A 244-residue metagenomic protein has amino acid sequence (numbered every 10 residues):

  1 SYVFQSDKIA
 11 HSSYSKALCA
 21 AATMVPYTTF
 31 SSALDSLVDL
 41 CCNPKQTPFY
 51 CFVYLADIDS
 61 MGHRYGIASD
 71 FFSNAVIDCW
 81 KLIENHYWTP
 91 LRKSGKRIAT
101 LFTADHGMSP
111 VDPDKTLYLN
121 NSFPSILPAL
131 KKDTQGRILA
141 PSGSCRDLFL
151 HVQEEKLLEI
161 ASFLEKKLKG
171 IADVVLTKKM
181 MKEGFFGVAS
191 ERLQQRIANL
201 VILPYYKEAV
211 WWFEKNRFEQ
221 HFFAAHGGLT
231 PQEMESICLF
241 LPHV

Functional and structural regions predicted by a protein language model:
S1-V244: Feature captures the catalytic ectodomains and active-site-proximal regions of enzymes that hydrolyze or transfer
